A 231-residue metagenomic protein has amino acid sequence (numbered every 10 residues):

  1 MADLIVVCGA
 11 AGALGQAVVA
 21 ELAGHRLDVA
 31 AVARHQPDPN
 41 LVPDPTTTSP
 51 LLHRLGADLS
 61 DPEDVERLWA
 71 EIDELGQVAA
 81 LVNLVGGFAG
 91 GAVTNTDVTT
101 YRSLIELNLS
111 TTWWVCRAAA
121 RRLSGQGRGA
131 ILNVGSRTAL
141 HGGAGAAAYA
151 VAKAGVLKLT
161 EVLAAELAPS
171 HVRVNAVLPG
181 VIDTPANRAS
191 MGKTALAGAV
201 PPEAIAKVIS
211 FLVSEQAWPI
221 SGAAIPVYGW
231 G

Functional and structural regions predicted by a protein language model:
A11, V19: N-terminal Rossmann NAD(P)H-binding glycine-rich loop of SDR-like oxidoreductase domains
L84-G90: Conserved NAD(P)H cofactor-binding loop of Rossmann-fold oxidoreductase domains
A92-V93, T100-I105: Substrate-binding pocket helix/loop in short-chain dehydrogenase/reductase
C116, A152: Active-site helix of classical SDR
R121, A164-P169, W218: Alpha-helical segment proximal to the catalytic Tyr-Lys
S136: Residue(s) in the substrate-gating loop at a strand-loop-helix junction that position the organic substrate next
E203-V227: C-terminal substrate-recognition "lid" of short-chain dehydrogenase/reductases
